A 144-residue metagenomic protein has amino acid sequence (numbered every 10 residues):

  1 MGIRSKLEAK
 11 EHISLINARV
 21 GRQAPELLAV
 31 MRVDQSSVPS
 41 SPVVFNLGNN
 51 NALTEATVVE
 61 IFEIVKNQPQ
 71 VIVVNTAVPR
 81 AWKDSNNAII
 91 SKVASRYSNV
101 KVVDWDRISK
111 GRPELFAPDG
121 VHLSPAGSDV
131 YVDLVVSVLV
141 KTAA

Functional and structural regions predicted by a protein language model:
M1-P39: Serine-esterase "nucleophile elbow" of acetyl-processing enzymes
L28-A144: Alpha-helical cap/lid subdomain in secreted, periplasmic, or secretory-pathway luminal O-acyl-processing enzymes
